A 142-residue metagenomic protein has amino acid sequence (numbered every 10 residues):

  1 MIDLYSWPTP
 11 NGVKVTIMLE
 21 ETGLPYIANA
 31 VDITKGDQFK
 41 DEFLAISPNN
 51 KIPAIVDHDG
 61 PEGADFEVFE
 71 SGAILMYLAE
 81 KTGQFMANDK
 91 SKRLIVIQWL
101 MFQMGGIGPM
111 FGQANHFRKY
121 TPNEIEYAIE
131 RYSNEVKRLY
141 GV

Functional and structural regions predicted by a protein language model:
M1-N134: GST-like domain detector, emphasizing the conserved glutathione-binding G-site in the N-terminal thioredoxin-like
Y132-V142: Short, intrinsically disordered, charge-balanced linker/junction segments flanking boundaries in proteins
